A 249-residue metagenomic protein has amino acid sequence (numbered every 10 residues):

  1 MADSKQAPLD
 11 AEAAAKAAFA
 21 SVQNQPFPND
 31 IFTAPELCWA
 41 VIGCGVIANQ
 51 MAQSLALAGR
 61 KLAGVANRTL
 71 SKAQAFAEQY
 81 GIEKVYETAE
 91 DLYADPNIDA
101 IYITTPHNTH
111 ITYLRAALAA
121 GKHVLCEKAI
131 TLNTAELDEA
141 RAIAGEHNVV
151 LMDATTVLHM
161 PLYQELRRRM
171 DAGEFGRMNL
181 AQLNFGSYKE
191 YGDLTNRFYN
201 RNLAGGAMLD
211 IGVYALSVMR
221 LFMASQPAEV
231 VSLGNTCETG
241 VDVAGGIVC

Functional and structural regions predicted by a protein language model:
A2-Q23, L216-C249: Contiguous beta-strand/loop segments that form the cofactor/metal-binding neighborhood of enzyme cores
A2-Y80: N-terminal Rossmann-like dinucleotide-binding module
M51, Y80-I143: Beta-loop-alpha module in the N-terminal Rossmann-like domain of NAD(P)-dependent dehydrogenases, especially those
A63, Y86, L125, V150-M152 (+2 more regions): Structural detector of well-ordered beta-strand residues that form the stable sheet scaffold of enzyme domains
E139-T156, G176-A181: Rossmann-fold dehydrogenase core element
V157-V230, E238: Predominantly a Rossmann-like dinucleotide-binding segment in NAD(P)-dependent oxidoreductases
